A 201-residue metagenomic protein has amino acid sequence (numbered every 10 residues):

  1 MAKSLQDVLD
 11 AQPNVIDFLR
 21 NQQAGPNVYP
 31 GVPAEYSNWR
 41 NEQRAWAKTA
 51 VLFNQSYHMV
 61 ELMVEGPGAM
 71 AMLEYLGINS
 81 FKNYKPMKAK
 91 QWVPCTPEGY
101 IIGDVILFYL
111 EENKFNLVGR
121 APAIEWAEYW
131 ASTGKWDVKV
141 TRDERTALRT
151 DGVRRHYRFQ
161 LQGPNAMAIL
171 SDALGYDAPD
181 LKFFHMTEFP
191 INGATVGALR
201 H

Functional and structural regions predicted by a protein language model:
M1-C95, Y100-I102: Acidic, proline/glycine-enriched N-terminal capping motif
I106-H201: Acidic, low-complexity central loop/insert segments
